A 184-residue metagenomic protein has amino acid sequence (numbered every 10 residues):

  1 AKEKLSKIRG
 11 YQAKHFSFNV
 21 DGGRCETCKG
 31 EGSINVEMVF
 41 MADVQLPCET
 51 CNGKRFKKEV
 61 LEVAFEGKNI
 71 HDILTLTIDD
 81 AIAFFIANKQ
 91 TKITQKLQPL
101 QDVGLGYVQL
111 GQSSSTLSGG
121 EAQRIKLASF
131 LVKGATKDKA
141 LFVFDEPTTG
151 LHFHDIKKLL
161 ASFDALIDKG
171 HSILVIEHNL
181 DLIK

Functional and structural regions predicted by a protein language model:
A1-K184: Conserved phosphate-binding elements of NTP-dependent enzyme cores
